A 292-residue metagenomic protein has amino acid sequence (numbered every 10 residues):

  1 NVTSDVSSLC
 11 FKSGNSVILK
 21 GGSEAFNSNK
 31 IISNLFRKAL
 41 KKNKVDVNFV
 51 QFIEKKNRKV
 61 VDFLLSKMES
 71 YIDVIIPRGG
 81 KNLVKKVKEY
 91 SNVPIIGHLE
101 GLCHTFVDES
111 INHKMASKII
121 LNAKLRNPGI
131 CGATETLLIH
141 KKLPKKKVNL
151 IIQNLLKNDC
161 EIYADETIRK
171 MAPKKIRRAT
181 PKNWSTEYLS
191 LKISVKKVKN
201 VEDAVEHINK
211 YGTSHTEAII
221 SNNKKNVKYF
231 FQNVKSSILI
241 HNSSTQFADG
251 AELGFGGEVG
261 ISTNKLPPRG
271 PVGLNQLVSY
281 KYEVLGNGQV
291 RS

Functional and structural regions predicted by a protein language model:
N1-S110, K114: Rossmann-like NAD(P) dinucleotide-binding subdomain of oxidoreductase/dehydrogenase enzymes
V2, S28, I32, V60 (+14 more regions): General structural feature for long, well-ordered alpha-helical segments within catalytic domains of soluble enzymes
S4-D5, L9-S16, K42, V84-S190 (+1 more regions): ALDH superfamily catalytic-core signature
G14, I75, H140, A204 (+1 more regions): Residue-level signal for inorganic ion chemistry
N43-V50, N127-A133, E161-T167, T216-N222 (+2 more regions): Flexible, glycine/charged-enriched surface loops at secondary-structure junctions
D73, E135, S237: Conserved acidic residues
T180-S292: Conserved C-terminal structural/oligomerization subdomain of aldehyde/semialdehyde dehydrogenase
